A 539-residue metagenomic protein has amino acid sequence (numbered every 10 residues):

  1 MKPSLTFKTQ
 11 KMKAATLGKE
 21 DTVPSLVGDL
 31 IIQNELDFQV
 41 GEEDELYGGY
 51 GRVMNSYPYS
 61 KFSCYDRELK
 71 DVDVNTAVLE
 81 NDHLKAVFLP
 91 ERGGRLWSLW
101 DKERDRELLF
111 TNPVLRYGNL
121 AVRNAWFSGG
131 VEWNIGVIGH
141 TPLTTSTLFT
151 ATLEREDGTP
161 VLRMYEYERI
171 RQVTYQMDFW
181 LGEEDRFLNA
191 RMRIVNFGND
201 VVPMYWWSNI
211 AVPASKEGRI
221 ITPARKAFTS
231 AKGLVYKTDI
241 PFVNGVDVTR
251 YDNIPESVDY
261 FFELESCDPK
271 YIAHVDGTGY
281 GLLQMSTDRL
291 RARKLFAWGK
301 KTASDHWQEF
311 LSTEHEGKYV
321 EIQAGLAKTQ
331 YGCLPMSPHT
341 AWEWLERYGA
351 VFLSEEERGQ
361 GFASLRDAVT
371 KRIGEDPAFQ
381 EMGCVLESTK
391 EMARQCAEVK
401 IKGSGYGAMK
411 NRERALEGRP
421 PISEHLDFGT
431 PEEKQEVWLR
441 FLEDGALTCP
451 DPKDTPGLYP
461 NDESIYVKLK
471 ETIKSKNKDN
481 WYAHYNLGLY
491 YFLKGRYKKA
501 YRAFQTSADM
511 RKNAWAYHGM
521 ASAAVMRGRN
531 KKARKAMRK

Functional and structural regions predicted by a protein language model:
M1-G48, A77-E80, V87, E91 (+6 more regions): A contiguous, surface-exposed recognition patch within enzymatic or periplasmic domains that forms
D37, G41-E80, S128-F187, K216 (+1 more regions): Extended, loop-rich substrate-binding clefts of extracytoplasmic carbohydrate-active enzymes
A77-D82, A86-F88, A151-L153, M192 (+1 more regions): Short Pro-Gly-centered flexible turn/kink motifs
L469-K470, Y497, F504, M537: Hydrophobic/aromatic packing residues within the alpha-helices of TPR/SEL1-like helical repeat arrays
Y482, W515-A516: Start-of-helix register in tetratricopeptide repeats
